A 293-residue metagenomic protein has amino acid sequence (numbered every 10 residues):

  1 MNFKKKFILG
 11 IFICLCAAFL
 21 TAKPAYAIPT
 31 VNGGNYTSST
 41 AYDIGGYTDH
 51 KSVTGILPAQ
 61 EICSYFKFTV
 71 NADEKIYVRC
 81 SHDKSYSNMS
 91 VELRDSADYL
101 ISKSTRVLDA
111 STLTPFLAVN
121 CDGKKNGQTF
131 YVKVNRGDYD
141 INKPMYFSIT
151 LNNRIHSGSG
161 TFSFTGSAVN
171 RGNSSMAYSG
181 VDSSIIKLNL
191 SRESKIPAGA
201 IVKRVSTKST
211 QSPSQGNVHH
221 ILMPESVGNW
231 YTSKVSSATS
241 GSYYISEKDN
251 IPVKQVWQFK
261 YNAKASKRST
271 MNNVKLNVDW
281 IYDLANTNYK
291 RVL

Functional and structural regions predicted by a protein language model:
N2-A27: Sec-dependent N-terminal signal peptides of Gram-positive bacterial secreted proteins and lipoproteins
A25-S64, A72-E74, N152-I185, Y289-L293: Non-catalytic extracellular/lumenal accessory regions of secreted precursors
L57-A118, K125-Q128, N135-R136, P197-A198 (+1 more regions): Acidic, Ser/Thr/Pro-rich low-complexity intrinsically disordered segments
F66, R136-N153, S266-Y282: Edge beta-strands of jelly-roll/beta-sandwich modules across compartments, strongly enriched in secreted/luminal
Y99-T112, F164-V169, N217-H219, S226-S242: Solvent-exposed serine/threonine-rich low-complexity stretches and specific carbohydrate-binding patches
D109-K125, S236-V253: Beta-sandwich interaction modules
N120-D140, K248-R268: Noncatalytic modules at the cell exterior or secretory-pathway interfaces, chiefly beta-strand-rich lectin/adhesion
S183-N217: Beta-rich globular "head" domains
